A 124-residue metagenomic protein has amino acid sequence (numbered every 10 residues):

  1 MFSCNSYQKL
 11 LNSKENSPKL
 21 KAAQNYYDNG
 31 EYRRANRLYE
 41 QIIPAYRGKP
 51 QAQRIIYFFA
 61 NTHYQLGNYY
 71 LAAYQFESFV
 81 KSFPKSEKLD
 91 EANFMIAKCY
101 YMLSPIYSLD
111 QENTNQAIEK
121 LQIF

Functional and structural regions predicted by a protein language model:
S3-F124: Acidic, polar-rich low-complexity tracts and alpha-helical solenoid repeat scaffolds
